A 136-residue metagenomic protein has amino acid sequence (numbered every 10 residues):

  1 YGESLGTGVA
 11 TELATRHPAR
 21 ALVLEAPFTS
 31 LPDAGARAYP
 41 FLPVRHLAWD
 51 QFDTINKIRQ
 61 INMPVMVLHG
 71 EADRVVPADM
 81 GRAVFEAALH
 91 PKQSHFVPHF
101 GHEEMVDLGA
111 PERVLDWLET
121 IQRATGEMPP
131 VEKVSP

Functional and structural regions predicted by a protein language model:
Y1-F41: Primarily recognizes the serine-hydrolase "nucleophile elbow" in alpha/beta-hydrolase and SGNH/GDSL folds
P43-K57, M63: Active-site nucleophile elbow and catalytic-triad environment of alpha/beta-hydrolase enzymes
T54, M63, P77-E86, A110: Short alpha-helix in the alpha/beta-hydrolase fold that links the catalytic acid
Q60-N62, V67-H69, D73: Short beta-strand/loop motif that positions the catalytic acidic residue of the alpha/beta-hydrolase fold
E71-V76, H102-E104: Acidic catalytic loop of the alpha/beta-hydrolase fold
R82-E103: Catalytic histidine neighborhood in serine/cysteine hydrolases with alpha/beta-hydrolase-type architecture
M105-T120: Post-His helix in hydrolase/transferase enzymes
I121-P136: Alpha/beta-hydrolase-fold serine-hydrolase catalytic core, especially in secreted/extracellular enzymes
